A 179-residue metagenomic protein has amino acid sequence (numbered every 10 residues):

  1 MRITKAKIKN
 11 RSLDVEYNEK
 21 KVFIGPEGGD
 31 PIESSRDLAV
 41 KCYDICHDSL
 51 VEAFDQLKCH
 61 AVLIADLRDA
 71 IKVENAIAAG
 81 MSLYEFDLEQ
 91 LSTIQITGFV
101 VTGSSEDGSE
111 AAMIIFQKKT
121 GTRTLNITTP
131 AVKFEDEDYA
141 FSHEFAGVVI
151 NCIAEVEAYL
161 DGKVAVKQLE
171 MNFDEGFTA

Functional and structural regions predicted by a protein language model:
M1-E106: OB-fold ssDNA-binding interfaces and closely related basic DNA-contact patches used across DNA replication/repair
R11, N18-V22, S104, K119-G121 (+2 more regions): Generic structural motif
D14, A111-I115, N151: Ordered hydrophobic segments in well-structured contexts
V40, R123-A140: Beta-strand/loop nucleic-acid-binding surfaces
D107-I127: OB-fold (S1/OB) nucleic-acid-binding surfaces
E137-V166: Mixed-charge, glycine-accented linear interaction segment located at domain edges/termini
K167-A179: Short acidic DE-rich linear segments
